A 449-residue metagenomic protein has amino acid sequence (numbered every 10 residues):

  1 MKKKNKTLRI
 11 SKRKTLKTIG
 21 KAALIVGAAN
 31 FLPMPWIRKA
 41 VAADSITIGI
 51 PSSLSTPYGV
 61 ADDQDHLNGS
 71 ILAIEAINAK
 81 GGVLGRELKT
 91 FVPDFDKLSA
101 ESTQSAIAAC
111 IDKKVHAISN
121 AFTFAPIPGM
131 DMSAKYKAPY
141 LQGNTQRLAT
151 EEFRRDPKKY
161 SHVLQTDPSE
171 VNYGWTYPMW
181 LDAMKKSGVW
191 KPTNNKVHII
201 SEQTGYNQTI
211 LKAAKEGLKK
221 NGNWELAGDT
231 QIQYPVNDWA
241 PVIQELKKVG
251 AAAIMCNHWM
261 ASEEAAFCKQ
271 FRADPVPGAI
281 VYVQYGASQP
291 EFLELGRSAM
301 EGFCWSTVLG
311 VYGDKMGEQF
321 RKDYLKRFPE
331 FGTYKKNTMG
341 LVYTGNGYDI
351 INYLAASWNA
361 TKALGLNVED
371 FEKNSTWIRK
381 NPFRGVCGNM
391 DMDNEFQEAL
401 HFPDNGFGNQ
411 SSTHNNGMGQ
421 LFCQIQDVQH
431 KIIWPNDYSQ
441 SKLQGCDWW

Functional and structural regions predicted by a protein language model:
M1-N30, M34-R38: N-terminal secretory signal peptides
I37-P51, V83-E87, V189-N195: Immediate post-signal peptide segment of exported/extracytoplasmic ligand-binding proteins
G49-I71, F95-A100, F122, I200-T209 (+1 more regions): Extracytoplasmic "Venus flytrap"
A61-D65, G81-R154, T166, Q231-A240 (+1 more regions): Beta-alpha junction/loop-to-helix N-cap segments that form part of ligand/metal-binding clefts
L67-T90, N221-N223: Signal peptide-proximal N-terminal region of secreted/periplasmic/extracellular or secretory-lumen proteins
V115-D229, A279-W305, V311-Y312: Extracytoplasmic ligand/sensor domains, especially the bilobed periplasmic-binding protein
R147, Y160, L164-D167, F271-I351 (+3 more regions): Extracellular/periplasmic periplasmic-binding protein-like sensory domains
E330-T344, A355-I432: Segments of small-molecule ligand-sensing domains
